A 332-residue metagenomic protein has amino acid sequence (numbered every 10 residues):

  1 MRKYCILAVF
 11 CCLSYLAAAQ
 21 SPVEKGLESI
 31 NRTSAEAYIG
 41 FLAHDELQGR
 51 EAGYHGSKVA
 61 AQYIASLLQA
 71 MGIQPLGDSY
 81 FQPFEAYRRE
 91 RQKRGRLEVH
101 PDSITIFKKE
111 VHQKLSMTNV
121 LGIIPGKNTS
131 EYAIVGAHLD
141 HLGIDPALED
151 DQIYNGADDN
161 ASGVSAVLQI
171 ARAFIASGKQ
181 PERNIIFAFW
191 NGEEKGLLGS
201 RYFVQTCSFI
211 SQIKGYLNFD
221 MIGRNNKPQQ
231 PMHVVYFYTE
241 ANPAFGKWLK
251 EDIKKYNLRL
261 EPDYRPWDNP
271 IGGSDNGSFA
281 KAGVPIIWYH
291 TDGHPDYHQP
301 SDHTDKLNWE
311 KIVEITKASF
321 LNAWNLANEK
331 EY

Functional and structural regions predicted by a protein language model:
M1-P22: Bacterial Sec-dependent N-terminal signal peptides
P22-E24, S29-V59, M71-F81, E85 (+1 more regions): N-terminal capping segment at the start of a domain
P22-S29, D45-H55, A70, I106-V111 (+5 more regions): Second-shell loop/turn segments in exported
I39-A43, Q82, N119-L121, Y132-G136 (+7 more regions): Structural recognition of the beta-strand scaffold that forms the well-ordered cores of secreted hydrolase catalytic
R50-I123: A non-catalytic alpha/beta surface segment that caps or lines the substrate-entry region of metallo-dependent hydrolase
V120-G122, E131, V135-H141, D145-G196 (+1 more regions): Alpha-helical metal-binding/catalytic segments enriched in His/Glu/Asp
A176, G293-Y332: His/Asp/Glu-rich mid-to-C-terminal helical/loop segments that flank catalytic regions of hydrolases
W190-T291: Metal-dependent peptidase/peptidase-like ectodomains
